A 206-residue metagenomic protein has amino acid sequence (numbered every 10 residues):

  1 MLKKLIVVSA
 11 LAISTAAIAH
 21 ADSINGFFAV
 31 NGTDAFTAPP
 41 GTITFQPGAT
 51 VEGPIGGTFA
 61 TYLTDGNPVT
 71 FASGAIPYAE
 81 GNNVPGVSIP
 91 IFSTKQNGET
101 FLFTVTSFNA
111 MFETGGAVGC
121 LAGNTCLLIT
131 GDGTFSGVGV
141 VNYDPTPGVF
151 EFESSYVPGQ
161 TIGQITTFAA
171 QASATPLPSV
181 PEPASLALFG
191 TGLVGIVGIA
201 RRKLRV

Functional and structural regions predicted by a protein language model:
M1-S23, T167-I199, V206: Short, threonine-centered small-residue motifs that mark membrane-proximal processing/anchoring sites and TM-junction
H20-P77, F152-S179: N-terminal segment immediately downstream of the Sec signal-peptide cleavage site in secreted/extracellular proteins
S23-N25, N124-L128, P145, I165: A general secondary-structure signal for short beta-strands and their flanking turns/coil in non-transmembrane regions
V30, F135-G137, I196-R202: Short, electropositive, low-hydrophobicity segments enriched in small/polar residues
A38-D132: Predominantly extracellular/secreted and cell-surface proteins with exposed, flexible low-complexity segments
F103-V105, G148-S154: Generic structural motif
A122-T125, S136-V140, T175-S179: Gram-negative outer-membrane beta-barrel domains
T134-G148: Short, cysteine-centered beta-strand-loop-beta hairpins and adjacent loop/turn segments enriched in charged/polar
